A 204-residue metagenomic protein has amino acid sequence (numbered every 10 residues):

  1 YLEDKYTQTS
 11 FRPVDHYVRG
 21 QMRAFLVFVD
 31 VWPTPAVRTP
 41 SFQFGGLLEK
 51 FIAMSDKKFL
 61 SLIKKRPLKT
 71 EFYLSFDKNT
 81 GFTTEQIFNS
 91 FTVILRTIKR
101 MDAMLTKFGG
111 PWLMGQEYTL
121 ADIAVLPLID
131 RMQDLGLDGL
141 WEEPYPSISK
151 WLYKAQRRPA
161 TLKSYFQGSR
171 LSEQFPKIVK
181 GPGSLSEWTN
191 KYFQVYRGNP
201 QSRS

Functional and structural regions predicted by a protein language model:
Y1-P67, K107, L113, P182-L185 (+1 more regions): GST-like domain detector, emphasizing the conserved glutathione-binding G-site in the N-terminal thioredoxin-like
E3, P13, G20-M22, S90 (+3 more regions): Small-side-chain structural scaffolding
V31-Y153, R157: GST-like fold's C-terminal all-alpha helical module
P144-S204: Long, positively charged, glycine-interspersed low-complexity recognition regions
